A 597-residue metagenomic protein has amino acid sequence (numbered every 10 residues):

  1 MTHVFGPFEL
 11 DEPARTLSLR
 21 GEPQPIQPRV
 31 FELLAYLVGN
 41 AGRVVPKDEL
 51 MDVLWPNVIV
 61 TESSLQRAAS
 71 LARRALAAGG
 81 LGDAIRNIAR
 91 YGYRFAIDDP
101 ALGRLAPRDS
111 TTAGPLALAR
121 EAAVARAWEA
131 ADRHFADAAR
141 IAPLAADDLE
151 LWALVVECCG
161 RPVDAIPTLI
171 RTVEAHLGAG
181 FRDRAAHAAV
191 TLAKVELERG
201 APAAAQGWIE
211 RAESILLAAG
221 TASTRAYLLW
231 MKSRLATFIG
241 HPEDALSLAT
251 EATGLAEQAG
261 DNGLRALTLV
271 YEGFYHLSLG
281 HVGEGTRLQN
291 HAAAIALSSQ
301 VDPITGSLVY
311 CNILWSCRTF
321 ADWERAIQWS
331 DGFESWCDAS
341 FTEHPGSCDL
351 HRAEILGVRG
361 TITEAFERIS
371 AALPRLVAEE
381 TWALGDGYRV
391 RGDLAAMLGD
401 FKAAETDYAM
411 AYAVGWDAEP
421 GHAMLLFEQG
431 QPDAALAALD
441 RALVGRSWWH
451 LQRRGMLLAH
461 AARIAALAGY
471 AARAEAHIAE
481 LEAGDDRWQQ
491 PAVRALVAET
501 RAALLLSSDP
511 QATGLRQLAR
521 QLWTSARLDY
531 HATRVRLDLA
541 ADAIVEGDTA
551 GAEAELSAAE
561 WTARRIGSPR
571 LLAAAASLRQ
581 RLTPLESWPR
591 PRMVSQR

Functional and structural regions predicted by a protein language model:
T2-H3, Q24-P25, L37-G42, V60-R104: DNA-binding patch around the recognition helix
E9-E32, P100-P107: A structural micro-motif at secondary-structure boundaries
E22-L54: Short amphipathic alpha-helical recognition elements used for nucleic-acid or partner binding across transcription
R29, A68, E555: Residues within the DNA-recognition helix of helix-turn-helix
V30-L33, A72, A532, Q596-R597: The N-cap/first-turn positions of alpha helices within or immediately adjacent to helix-turn-helix DNA-binding domains
T111-D137, I141, C158: Alpha-helical segment of the N-proximal tetratricopeptide repeat
L116-E121, A146-G160, I170, R184-R199 (+3 more regions): Non-membrane alpha-helical segments in proteins
R120-A123, A130-A131, L149, T168 (+7 more regions): Helix-coil-helix junctions within alpha-helical repeat/solenoid scaffolds
